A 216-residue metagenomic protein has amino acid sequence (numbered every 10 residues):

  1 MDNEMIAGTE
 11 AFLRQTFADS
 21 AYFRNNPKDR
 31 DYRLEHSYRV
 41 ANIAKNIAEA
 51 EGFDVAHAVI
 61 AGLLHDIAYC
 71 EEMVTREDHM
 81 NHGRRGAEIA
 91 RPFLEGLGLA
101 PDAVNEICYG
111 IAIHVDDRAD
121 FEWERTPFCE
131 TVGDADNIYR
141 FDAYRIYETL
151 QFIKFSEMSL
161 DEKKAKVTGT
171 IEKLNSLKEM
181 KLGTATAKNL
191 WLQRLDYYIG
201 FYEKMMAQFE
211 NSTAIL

Functional and structural regions predicted by a protein language model:
M1-G83: Acidic/His-rich, divalent-metal-binding segments that scaffold phosphate/diphosphate chemistry
D2-E4, K28-F53, L64, D116-L216: Divalent metal-dependent phosphate-bond-processing catalytic cores, especially two-metal-ion Mg2+/Mn2+ enzymes that act
V40, N81-G96: An active-site-proximal "capping" alpha-helix that borders the catalytic cofactor pocket
G52-I60, L97-I111: Acidic/histidine metal-binding catalytic segments
Y69, R91-E95, L99, A112-D120 (+1 more regions): Short helix-capping and hinge/turn segments at secondary-structure transitions, especially at repeat and domain
D78-G86, A103, P127-E130, D134: Short acidic-hydrophobic sequence patches enriched in Asp/Glu that either
